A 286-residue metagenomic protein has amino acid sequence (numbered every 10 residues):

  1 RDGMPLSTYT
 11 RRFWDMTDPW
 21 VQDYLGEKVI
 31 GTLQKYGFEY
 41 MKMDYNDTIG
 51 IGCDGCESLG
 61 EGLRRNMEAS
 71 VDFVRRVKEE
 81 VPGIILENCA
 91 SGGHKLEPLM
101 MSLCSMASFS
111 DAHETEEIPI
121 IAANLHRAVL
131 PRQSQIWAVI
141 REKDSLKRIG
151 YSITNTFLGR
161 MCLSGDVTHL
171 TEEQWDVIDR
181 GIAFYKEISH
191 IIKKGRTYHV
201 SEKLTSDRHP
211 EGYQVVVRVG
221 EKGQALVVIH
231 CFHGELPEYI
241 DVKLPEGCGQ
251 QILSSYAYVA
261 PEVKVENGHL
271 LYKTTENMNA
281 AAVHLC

Functional and structural regions predicted by a protein language model:
R1-D23, E27, M67-H169: Glycan-recognition surfaces
Y24-C56: Active-site groove signature of glycoside hydrolases
M43-Y45, N88, I229: Conserved beta-strand positions
C53-R65, L99-L103, G212: Short glycine/threonine-rich loop-to-helix capping motif typified by GTGT followed within a few residues by an Asp-Pro
R148-E202: Catalytic cores of secreted or luminal carbohydrate-active enzymes
T205-G247, M278-A282: Carbohydrate-binding surface patches
K243-Y258: Solvent-exposed beta-hairpin/edge-strand motifs
P261-C286: C-terminal beta-strand-rich structural cap/linker in extracellular carbohydrate-active enzymes
